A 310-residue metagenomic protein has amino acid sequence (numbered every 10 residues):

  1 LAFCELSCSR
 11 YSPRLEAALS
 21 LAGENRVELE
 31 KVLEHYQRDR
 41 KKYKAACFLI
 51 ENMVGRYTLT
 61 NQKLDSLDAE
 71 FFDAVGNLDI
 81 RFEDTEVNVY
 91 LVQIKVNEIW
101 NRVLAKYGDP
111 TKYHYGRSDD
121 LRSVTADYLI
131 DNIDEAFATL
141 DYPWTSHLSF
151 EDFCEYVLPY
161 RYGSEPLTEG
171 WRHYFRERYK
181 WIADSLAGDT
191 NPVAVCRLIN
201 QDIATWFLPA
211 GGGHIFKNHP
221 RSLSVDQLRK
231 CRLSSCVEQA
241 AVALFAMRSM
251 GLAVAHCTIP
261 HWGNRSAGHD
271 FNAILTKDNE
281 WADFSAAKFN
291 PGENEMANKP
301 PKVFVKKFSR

Functional and structural regions predicted by a protein language model:
L1-E5: Bacterial N-terminal signal peptides
L15-S20, H35-R38, S185-D202, I215-D226 (+1 more regions): Hydrophobic/aromatic-rich core segments of domains that either
S20, E28-K31, D39-C231: Secondary-structure boundary elements
